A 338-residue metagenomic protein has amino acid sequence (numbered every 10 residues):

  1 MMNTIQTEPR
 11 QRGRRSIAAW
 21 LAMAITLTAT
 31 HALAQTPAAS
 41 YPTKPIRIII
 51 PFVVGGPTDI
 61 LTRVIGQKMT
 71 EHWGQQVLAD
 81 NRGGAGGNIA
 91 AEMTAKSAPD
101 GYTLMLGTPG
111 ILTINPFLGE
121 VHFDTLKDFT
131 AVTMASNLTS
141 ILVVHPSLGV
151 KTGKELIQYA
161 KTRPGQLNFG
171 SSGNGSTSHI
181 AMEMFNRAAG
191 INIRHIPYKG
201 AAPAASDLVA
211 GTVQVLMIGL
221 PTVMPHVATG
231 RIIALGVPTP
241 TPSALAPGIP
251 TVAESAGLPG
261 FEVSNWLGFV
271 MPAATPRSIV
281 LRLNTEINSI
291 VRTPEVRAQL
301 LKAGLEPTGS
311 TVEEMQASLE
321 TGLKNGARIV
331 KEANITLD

Functional and structural regions predicted by a protein language model:
M1-T43, K154, D338: Short, low-complexity disordered leader/linker segments with a strong preference for bacterial N-terminal type II
A34-D128, Q166, N174, G190-M217 (+3 more regions): N-terminal (or domain-start) structured segment
T43-P45, A228, R277-D338: An extracytoplasmic/periplasmic, membrane-proximal ligand-sensing/linker region
M69, M93-Y102, P109, F117-P203 (+2 more regions): Hinge/capping helix and adjacent helix->loop/strand transition within the periplasmic-binding protein
I111-E120, M184-A188, V215-I249: A ligand-binding cleft/hinge motif common to bilobed small-molecule-binding domains
V223, P242, V252, V296-R297 (+1 more regions): A generic structural signal for short hydrophobic patches within well-formed alpha-helices
